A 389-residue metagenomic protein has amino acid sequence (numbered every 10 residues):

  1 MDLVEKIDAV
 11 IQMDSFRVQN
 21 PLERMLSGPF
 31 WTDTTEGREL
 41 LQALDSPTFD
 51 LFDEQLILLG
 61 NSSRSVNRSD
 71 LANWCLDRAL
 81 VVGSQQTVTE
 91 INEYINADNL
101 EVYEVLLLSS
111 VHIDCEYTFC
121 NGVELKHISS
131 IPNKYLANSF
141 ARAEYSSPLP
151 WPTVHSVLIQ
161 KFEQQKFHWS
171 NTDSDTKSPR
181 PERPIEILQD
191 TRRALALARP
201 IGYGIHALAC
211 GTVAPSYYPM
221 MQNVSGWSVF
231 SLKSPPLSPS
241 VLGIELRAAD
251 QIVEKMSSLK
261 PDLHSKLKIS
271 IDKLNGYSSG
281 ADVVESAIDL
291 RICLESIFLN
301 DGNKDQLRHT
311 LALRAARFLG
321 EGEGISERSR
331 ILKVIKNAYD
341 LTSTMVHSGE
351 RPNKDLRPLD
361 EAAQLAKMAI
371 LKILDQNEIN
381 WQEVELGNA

Functional and structural regions predicted by a protein language model:
M1-R38: Charged, amphipathic alpha-helical stretches
E23, T32, E36-E285, L359-D360 (+1 more regions): Charged, non-catalytic interaction/linker regions at domain boundaries that couple catalytic cores to substrate
T48, I297-G302, Y339, S343 (+2 more regions): Short alpha-helix boundary/capping elements
K255-S257, N275-G280, I325-I331, G349-P352: Active-site-adjacent structural elements in folded domains
I269, E285-L290, L307, L311 (+1 more regions): Residue-level detector of well-ordered alpha-helical segments, enriched for hydrophobic/aromatic packing positions
Y277, A281, L294-D301, F318-G322 (+3 more regions): Generic structural signal for hydrophobic core residues of well-folded globular domains
L290-S329: Flexible secondary-structure boundary motifs
R328-L356: Histidine-centered, metal-coordinating catalytic motifs and their short helical/loop contexts
